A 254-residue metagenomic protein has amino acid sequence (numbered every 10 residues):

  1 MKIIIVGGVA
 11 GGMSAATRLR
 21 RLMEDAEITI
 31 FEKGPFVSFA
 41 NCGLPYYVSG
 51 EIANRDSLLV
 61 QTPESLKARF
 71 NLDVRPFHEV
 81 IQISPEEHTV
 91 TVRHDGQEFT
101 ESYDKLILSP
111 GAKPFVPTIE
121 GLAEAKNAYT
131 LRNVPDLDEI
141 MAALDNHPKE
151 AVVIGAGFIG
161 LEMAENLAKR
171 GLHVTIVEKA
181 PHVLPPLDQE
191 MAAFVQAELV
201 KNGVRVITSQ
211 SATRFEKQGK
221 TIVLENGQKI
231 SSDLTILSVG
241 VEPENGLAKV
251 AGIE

Functional and structural regions predicted by a protein language model:
M1-I4, Q61-V152, I222-K229, I236-V239 (+1 more regions): FAD-binding core/adjacent interface of flavoenzyme oxidoreductases
M1-L72, A164-L187: Beta1-alpha1 glycine-rich phosphate/pyrophosphate-binding loop at the start of Rossmann-like nucleotide-binding domains
V9-M13, P35, A112-P114, P135 (+4 more regions): Residue-level detector of alpha-helix initiation sites
L19-R21, G43-Y46, T89-V90, E120-E124 (+4 more regions): Short, glycine/charged-enriched secondary-structure capping and boundary segments
D25-E27, R69, R75-H94, E101 (+1 more regions): A Rossmann-like FAD-binding core segment of flavoenzymes
P135, E139-L187, G219: Rossmann-like NAD(P)H-binding beta-loop-alpha module
